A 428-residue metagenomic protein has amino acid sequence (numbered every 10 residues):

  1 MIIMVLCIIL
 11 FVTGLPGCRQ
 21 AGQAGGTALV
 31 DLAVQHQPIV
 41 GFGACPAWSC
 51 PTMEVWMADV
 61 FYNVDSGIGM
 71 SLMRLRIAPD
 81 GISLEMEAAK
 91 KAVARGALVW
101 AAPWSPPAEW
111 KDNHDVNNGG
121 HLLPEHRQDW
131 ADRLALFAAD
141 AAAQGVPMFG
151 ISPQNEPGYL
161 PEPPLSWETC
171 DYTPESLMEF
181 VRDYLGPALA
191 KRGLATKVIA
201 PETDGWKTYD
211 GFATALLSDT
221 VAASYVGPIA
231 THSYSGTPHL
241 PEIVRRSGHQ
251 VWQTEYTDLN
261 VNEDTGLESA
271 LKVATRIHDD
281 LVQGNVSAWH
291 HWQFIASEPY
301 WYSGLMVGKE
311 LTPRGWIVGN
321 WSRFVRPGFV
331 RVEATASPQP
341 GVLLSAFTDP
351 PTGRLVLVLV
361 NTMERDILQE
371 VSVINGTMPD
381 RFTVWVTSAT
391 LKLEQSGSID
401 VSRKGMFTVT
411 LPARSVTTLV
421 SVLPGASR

Functional and structural regions predicted by a protein language model:
L10-G25: Bacterial Sec-dependent signal peptides at the C-terminal "C-region" and cleavage site
G22-D59: N-terminal module-boundary/linker segments of secreted carbohydrate-active enzymes
D31, D65-T214: Substrate-binding cleft and catalytic face of glycoside hydrolase catalytic domains, especially the flexible beta-alpha
P38-P46, M70-I77, L98-P103, F149-P153 (+6 more regions): Structural recognition of the beta-strand scaffold that forms the well-ordered cores of secreted hydrolase catalytic
R127, W167-A274, Q283: Noncatalytic carbohydrate-binding groove/subsite architecture in carbohydrate-active enzymes
Q250-V325, V332-P340: Aromatic/acidic polysaccharide-binding cleft in carbohydrate-active enzymes
S337-D380, R414: Carbohydrate-binding surface patches
I399-R428: C-terminal beta-strand-rich structural cap/linker in extracellular carbohydrate-active enzymes
